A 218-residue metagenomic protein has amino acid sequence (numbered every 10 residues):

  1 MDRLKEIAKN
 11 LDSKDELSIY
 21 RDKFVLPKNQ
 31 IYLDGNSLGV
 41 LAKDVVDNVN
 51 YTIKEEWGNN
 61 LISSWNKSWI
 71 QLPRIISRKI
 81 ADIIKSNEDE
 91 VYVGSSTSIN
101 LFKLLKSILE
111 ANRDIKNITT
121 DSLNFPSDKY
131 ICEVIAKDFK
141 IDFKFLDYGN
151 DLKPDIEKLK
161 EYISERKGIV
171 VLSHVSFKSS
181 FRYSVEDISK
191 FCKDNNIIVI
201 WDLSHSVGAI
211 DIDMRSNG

Functional and structural regions predicted by a protein language model:
M1-G218: Pyridoxal 5′-phosphate
